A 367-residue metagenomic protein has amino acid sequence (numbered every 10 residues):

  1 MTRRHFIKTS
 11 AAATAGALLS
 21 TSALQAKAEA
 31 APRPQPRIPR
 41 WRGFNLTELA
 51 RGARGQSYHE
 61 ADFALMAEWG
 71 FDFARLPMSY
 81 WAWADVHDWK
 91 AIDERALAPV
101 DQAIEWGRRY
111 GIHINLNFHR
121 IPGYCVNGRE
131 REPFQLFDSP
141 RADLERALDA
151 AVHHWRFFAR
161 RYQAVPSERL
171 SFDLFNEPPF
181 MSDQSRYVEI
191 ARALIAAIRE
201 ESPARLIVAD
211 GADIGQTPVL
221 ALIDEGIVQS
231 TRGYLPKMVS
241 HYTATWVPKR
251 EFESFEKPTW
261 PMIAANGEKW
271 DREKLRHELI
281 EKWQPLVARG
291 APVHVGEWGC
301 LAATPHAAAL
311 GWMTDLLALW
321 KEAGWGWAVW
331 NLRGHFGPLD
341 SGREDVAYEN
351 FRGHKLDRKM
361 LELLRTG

Functional and structural regions predicted by a protein language model:
H5-Q25: N-terminal export signals
S22-R40: C-terminal segment of N-terminal export signals and the immediately downstream linker at the start of the mature
P36-L206, G211-P218, F336, N350-L364: Active-site mouth of glycoside hydrolases
Y124-A142, D224-G226, R232-G233, A244-V247 (+1 more regions): Aromatic- and acidic-residue-enriched segments that line the glycan-binding/catalytic groove of carbohydrate-active
E145-K269, E278-L301, E322-W325: Active-site region of glycoside hydrolase catalytic domains
P305-G367: Aromatic-rich peripheral "rim/lid" segments of glycoside hydrolase catalytic domains that contact and position glycan
